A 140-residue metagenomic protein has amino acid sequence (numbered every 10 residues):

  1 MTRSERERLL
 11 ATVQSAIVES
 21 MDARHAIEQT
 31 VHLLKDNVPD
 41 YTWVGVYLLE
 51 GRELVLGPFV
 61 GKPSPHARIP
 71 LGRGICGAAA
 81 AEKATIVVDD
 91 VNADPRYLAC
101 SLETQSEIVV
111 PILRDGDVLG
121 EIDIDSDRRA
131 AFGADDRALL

Functional and structural regions predicted by a protein language model:
M1-S64: Intrinsically disordered, low-complexity terminal regulatory regions
M1-T2, D125-L140: Regulatory loop-to-helix N-cap segments in sensory/regulatory domains that couple ligand/signal detection
Y41, T104-S106: Short, small/polar residue-rich loop motifs at catalytic or cofactor-binding pockets
L49-L102: Regulatory sensory and allosteric helical modules in signal-transduction proteins and certain transcription factors
S106-L113: A short, aliphatic-rich beta-strand micro-motif
G120-E121: Short glycine-/small-residue motifs
